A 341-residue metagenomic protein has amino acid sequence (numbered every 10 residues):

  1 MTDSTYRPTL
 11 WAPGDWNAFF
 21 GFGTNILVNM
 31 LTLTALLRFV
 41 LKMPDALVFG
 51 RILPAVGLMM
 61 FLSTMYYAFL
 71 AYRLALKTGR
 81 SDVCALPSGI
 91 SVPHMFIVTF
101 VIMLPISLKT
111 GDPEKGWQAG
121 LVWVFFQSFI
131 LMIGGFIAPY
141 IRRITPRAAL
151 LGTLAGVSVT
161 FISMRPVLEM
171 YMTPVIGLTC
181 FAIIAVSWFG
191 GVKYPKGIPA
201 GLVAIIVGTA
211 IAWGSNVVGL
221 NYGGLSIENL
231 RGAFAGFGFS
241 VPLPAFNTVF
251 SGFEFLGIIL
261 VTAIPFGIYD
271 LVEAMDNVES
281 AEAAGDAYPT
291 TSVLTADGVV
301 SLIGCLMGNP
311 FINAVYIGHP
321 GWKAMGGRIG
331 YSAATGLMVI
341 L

Functional and structural regions predicted by a protein language model:
M1-R51, G201-T291: Helix-loop-helix hairpins and the membrane-proximal interhelical loops of multi-pass alpha-helical transport proteins
G14-V28, V48-M60, D82-F96, R142-G156 (+4 more regions): Helical membrane-embedded segments and adjacent short helical loop/helix-boundary regions of multi-pass membrane
N25, N29-L33, M60-A149, L154 (+1 more regions): Helix-loop-helix junctions within the multi-pass membrane cores of secondary transporters/permeases
L33, L37, L62, Y66 (+7 more regions): Alpha-helical membrane-inserting segments
L41, L70, L74, T78 (+9 more regions): Membrane-interfacial segments
L41-A55, S81-P87, K109-L121, R165-T173 (+2 more regions): Interfacial loop-to-helix junctions that mark the boundaries of transmembrane helices in multi-pass membrane
L47-L62, D112-S128, P166-T179, L260-G267 (+1 more regions): Structural signature of hydrophobic alpha-helical transmembrane segments
A138-V157, T173-I184, V192-S215, Y222-S226: Membrane-interface loop-to-helix entry segments
